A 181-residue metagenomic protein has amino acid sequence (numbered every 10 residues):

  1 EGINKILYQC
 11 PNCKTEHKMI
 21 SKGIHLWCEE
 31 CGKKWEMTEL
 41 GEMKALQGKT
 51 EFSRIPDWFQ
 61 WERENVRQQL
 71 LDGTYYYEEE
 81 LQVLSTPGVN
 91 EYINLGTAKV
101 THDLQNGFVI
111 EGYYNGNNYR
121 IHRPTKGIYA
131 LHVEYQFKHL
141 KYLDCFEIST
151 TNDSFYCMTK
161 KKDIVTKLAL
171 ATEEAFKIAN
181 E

Functional and structural regions predicted by a protein language model:
E1-P87, T97-D103, Y129-E181: Non-catalytic C-terminal accessory region of glycerolipid acyltransferases and related lyso-lipid remodeling enzymes
N4, G116-Y129: Acidic/His-leaning functional-site neighborhoods
G73-Y77, Y114, H122-P124: Generic detector of short, locally flexible boundary/turn motifs and exposed helical patches
Q82, G88-I121: Polybasic phosphoinositide-binding surfaces of eukaryotic membrane-targeting domains
